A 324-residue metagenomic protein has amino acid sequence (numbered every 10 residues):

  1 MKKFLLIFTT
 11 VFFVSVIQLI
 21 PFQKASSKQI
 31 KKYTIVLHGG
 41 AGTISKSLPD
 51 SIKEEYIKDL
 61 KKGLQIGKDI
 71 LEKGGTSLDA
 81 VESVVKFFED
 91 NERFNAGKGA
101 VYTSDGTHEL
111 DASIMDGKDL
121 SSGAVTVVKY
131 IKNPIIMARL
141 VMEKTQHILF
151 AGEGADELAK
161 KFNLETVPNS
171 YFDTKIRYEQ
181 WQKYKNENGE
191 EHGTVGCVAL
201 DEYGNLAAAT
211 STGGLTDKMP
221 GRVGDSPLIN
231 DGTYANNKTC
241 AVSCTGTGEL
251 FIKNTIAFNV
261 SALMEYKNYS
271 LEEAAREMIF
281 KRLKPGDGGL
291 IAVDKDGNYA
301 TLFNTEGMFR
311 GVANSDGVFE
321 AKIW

Functional and structural regions predicted by a protein language model:
M1-I30: Bacterial Sec-dependent N-terminal signal peptides
S26-W324: Alpha/propeptide regions of enzymes that mature by internal proteolysis
